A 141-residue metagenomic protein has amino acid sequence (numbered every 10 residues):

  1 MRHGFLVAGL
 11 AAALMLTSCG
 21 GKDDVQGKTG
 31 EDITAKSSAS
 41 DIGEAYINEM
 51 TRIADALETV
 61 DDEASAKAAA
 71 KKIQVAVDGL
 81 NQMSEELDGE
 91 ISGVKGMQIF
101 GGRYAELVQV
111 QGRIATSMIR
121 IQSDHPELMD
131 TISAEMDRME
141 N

Functional and structural regions predicted by a protein language model:
M1, G21-K22: Intrinsically disordered, low-complexity peptide-like regions
M1-V7: Bacterial N-terminal signal peptides that target proteins for export
F5, D32-A39, A66-A69, I73-A76 (+4 more regions): Intrinsic-disorder-associated interaction segments
V7-A13: Classic N-terminal secretory signal peptides
G9, A35-K36, V94: Alpha-helical interaction segments
M15-S18: C-terminal motif of bacterial Sec signal peptides marking the signal peptidase cleavage site
D23-Q74, R138-N141: Immediate post-signal-peptide N-terminus of mature secreted/exported proteins
A76-N141: Compact alpha-helical subdomains of small soluble proteins
